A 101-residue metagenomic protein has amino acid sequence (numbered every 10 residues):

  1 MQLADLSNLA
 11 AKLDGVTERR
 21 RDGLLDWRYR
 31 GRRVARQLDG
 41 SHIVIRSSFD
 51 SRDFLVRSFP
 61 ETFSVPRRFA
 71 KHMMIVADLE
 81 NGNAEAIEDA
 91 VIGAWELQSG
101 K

Functional and structural regions predicted by a protein language model:
M1-K101: Charge-dense, helix-prone N-terminal extensions
